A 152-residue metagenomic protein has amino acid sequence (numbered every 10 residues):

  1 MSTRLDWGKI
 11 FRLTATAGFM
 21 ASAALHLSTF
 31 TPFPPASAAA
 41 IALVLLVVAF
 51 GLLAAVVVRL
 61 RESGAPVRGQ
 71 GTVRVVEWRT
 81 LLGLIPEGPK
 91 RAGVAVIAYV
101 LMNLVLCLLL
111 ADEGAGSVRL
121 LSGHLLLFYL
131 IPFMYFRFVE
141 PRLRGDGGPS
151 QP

Functional and structural regions predicted by a protein language model:
M1-E62, L121-G123: N-terminal first transmembrane alpha-helix
D6-R12, P89-I97, V118-L121, G148: Cytoplasm-facing juxtamembrane segments at the starts of transmembrane helices in multi-pass membrane proteins
G18-T29, G93-L120: Alpha-helical transmembrane segments and their membrane-interface junctions in multi-pass membrane proteins
T31, R61-G64, L109-G114, V139-G147: Membrane-interfacial segments
F50-T72, F136-V139: Membrane-water interface of transmembrane alpha-helices
Q70-P89: Short membrane-interface loop/juxtamembrane segments of multi-pass integral membrane proteins
G83-L108, L125-P132: Hydrophobic alpha-helical membrane segments
R119-P152: Alpha-helical transmembrane segments and their immediate juxtamembrane interface regions
